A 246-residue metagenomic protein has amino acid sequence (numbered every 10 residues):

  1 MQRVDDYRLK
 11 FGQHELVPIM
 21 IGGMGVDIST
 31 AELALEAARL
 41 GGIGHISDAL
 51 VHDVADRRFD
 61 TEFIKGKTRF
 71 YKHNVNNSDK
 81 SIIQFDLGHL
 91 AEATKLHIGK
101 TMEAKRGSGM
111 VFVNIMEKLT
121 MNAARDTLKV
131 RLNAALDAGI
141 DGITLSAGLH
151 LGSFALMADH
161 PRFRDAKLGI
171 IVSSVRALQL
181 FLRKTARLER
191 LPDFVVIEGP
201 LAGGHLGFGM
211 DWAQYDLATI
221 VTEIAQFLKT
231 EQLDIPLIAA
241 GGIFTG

Functional and structural regions predicted by a protein language model:
M1-L233: Active-site entrance/lid segments in N-terminal catalytic domains of soluble metabolic enzymes
M24, P236-F244: Glycine-rich beta-strand-to-loop/alpha-helix junction loops that act as flexible
A202, I243-G246: Short, catalytically relevant binding-site loops at active-site mouths
